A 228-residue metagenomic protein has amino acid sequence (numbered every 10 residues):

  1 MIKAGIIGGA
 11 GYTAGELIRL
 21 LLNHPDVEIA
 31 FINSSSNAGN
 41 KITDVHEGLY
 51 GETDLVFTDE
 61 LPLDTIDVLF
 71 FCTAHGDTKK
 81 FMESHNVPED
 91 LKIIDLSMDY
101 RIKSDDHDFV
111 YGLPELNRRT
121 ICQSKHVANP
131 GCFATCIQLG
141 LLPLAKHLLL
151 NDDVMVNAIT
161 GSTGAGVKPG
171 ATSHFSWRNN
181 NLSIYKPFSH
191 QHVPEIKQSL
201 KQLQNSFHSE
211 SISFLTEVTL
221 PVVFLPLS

Functional and structural regions predicted by a protein language model:
M1-P187, Q204-S206: N-terminal Rossmann-like NAD(P) cofactor-binding subdomain of oxidoreductases, focused on the glycine-rich
S173-F175, N180-S228: Contiguous C-terminal substrate-recognition/catalytic subdomains in enzyme active sites
